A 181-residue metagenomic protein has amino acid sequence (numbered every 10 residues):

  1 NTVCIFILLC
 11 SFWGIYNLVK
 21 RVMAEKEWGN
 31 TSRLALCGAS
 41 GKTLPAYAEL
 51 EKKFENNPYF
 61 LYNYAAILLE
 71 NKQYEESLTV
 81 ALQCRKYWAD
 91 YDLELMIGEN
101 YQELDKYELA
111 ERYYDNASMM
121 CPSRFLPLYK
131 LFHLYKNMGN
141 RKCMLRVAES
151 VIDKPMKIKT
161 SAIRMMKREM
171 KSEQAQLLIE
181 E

Functional and structural regions predicted by a protein language model:
F6-K42, Y59: Hydrophobic alpha-helical transmembrane segments in integral membrane proteins
E49-K52, L82-K86, D115-M119, D153: Conserved structural position within tetratricopeptide repeats
E55-N56, W88-A89, P122, M156: Short coil turns that delineate tetratricopeptide repeat
Y59-N63, D92-M96, F125-K130, T160-M165: Alpha-solenoid helical repeat scaffolds
M119, F132-K159: TPR/TPR-like (Sel1-like) alpha-helical repeat modules
